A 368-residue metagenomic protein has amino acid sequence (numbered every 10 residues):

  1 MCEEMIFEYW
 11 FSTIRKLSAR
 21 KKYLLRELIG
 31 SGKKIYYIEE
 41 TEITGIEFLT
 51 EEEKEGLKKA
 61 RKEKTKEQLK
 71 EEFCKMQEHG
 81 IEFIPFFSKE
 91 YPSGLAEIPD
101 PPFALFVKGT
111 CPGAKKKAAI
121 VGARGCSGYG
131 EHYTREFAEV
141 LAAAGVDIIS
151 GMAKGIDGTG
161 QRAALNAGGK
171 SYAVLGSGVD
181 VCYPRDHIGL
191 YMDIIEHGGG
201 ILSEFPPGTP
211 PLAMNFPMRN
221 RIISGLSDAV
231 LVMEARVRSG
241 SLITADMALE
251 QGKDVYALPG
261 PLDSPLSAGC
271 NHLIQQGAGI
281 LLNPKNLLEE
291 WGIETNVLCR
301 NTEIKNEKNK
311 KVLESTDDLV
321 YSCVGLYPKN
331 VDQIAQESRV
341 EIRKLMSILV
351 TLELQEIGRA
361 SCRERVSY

Functional and structural regions predicted by a protein language model:
M1-E3, C74, P85-R365: Glycine-biased, small-residue-rich flexible motifs in mid-sequence functional cores and linkers
M1-K89, R363: Short, small/acidic-rich helices and loops at N termini and domain boundaries of DNA replication/processing enzymes
